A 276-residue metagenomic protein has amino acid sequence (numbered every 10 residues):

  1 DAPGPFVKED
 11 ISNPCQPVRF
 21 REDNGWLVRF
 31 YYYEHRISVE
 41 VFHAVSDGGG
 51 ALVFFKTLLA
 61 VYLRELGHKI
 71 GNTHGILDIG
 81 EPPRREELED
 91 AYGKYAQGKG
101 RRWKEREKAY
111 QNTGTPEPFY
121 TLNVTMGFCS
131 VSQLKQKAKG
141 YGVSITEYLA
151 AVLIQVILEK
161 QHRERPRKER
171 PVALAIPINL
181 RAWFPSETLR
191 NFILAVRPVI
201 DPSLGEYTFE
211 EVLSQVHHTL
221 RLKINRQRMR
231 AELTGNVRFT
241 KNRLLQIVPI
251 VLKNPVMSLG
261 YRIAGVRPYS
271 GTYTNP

Functional and structural regions predicted by a protein language model:
D1-H68: Acyl-thioester-dependent condensation/acyltransferase catalytic cores
D1-R29, M126, E159-P276: Acyl-thioester-dependent acyl-group transfer interface
N24-I37, Q111-L180: Gly/Ser/Thr-rich phosphate-binding loops and adjoining beta-strand/alpha-helix segments that form adenosine-phosphate
R36, V45, G49-V53, T57-Q136: Non-catalytic, low-complexity flexible loops and terminal extensions
D47-F55, T146, F209, L213: Short, charged, low-complexity patches
L59-L66, I154-L158, H217: Short amphipathic alpha-helical signal-transduction/dimerization elements
